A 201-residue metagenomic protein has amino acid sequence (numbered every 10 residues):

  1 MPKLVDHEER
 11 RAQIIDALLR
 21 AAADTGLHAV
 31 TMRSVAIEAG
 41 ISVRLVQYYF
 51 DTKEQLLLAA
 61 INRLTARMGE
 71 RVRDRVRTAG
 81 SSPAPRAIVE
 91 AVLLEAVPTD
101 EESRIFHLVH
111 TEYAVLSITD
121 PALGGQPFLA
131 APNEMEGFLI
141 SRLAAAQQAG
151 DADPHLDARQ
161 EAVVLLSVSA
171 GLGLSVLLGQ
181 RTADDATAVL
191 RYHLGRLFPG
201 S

Functional and structural regions predicted by a protein language model:
M1-E9, S201: N-terminal intrinsically disordered/low-complexity leader segments
H7-L19, V35, A60-L64, M68 (+1 more regions): Generic hydrophobic, amphipathic alpha-helix propensity
Q13, A21-A59: Helix-turn-helix
F50, E112-D120: Short helix-capping/turn signature of helix-turn-helix
G69-E70, D74-R75, E102-V109, A122-A149 (+2 more regions): Amphipathic alpha-helical packing segments from all-alpha helical-bundle domains
R73-H107, A158-L165, T187: Hydrophobic alpha-helical connector segments
A91-P98, N133-Q148, R159, V168 (+1 more regions): C-terminal peripheral helix-coil segments that are non-catalytic and often amphipathic
